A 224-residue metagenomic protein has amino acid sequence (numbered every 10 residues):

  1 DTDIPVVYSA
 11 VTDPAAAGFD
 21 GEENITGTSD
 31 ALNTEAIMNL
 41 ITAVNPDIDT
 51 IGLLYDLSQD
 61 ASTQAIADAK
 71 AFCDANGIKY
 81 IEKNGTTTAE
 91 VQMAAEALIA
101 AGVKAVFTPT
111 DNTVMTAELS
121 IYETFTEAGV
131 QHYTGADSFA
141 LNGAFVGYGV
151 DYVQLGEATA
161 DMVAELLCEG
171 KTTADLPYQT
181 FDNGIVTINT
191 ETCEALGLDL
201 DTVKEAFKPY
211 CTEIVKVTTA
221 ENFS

Functional and structural regions predicted by a protein language model:
D3-A17, G27-T28, G129-D137: Short beta-strand elements of ligand-binding domains
V7, I51-L54, I81, V103-V114 (+1 more regions): Periplasmic-binding protein-like
T12-D20, N24-T50, V150-K171: Hydrophobic alpha-helical segments within soluble ligand-binding/sensing domains
N24, T50, K70-T88: Short beta-strand elements in bilobed, periplasmic/extracellular small-molecule ligand-binding domains
T28-E35, Y55-A65, E82-V91, N112 (+3 more regions): Hinge/beta->alpha junction and helix N-cap segments in small-molecule ligand-binding domains
D30-N76, T172, L176-T192: An alpha-beta-alpha
E90-V103: Short, well-structured alpha-helical segments in soluble
E165-S224: Hinge/cleft segment of the Venus flytrap/periplasmic-binding protein
